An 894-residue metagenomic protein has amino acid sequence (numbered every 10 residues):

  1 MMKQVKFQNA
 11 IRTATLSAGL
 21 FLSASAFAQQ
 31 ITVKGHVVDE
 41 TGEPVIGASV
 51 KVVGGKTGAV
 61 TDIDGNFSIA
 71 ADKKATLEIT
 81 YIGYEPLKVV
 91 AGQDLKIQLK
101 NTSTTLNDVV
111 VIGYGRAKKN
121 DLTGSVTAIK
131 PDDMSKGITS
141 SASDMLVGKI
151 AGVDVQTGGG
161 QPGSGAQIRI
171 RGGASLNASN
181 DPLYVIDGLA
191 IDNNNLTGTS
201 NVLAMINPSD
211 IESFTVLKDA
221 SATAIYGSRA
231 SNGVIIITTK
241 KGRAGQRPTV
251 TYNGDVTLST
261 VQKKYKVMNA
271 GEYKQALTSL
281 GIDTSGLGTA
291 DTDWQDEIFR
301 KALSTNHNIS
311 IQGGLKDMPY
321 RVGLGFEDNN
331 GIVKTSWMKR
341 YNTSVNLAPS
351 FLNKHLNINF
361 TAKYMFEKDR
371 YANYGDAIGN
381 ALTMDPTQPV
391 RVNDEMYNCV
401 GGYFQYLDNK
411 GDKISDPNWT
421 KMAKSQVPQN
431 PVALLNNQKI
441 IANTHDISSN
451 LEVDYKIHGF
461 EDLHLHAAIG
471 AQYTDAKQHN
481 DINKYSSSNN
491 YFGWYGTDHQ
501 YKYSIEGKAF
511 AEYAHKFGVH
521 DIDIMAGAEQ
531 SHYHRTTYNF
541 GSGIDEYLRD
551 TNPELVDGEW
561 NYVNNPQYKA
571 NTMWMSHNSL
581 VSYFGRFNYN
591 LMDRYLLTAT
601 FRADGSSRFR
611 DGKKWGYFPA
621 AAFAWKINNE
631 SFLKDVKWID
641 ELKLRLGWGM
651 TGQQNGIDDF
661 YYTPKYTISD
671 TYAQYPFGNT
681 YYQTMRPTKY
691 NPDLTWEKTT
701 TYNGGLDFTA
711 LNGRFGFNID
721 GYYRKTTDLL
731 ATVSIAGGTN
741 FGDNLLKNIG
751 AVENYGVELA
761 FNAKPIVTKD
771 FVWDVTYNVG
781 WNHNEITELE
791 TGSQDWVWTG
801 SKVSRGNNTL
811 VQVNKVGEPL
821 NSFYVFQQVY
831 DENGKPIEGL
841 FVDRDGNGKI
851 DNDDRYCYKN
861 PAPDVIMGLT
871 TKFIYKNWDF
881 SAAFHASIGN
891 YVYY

Functional and structural regions predicted by a protein language model:
M2-M365, N373-Y374, W419-K421, S448-S449 (+1 more regions): Short, small/polar-rich motifs associated with maturation and membrane association, primarily at protein termini
F7, A14-T15, S310, D774 (+1 more regions): Conserved C-terminal beta-signal and adjacent last beta-strands/turns of outer-membrane beta-barrel proteins
V50, I79, Y184, V390 (+4 more regions): Short aromatic-centered micro-motifs
M134, D181, K274-Q275, I282 (+9 more regions): Extracellular/periplasmic, surface-exposed regions of secreted and cell-surface proteins
T284, Q295, P428, V432 (+2 more regions): Extracytoplasmic gating/loop element in the C-terminal half of outer-membrane beta-barrel translocons and assembly
D369-V390, L789-D795: Low-complexity intrinsically disordered tracts that form flexible linkers/tails across taxa
L580, R586-N590, D774, N778 (+5 more regions): Exposed, low-structure sequence patches enriched in small/polar residues
N847: Acidic carboxylate motifs that coordinate Ca2+ or other divalent cations, activating on Asp/Glu
